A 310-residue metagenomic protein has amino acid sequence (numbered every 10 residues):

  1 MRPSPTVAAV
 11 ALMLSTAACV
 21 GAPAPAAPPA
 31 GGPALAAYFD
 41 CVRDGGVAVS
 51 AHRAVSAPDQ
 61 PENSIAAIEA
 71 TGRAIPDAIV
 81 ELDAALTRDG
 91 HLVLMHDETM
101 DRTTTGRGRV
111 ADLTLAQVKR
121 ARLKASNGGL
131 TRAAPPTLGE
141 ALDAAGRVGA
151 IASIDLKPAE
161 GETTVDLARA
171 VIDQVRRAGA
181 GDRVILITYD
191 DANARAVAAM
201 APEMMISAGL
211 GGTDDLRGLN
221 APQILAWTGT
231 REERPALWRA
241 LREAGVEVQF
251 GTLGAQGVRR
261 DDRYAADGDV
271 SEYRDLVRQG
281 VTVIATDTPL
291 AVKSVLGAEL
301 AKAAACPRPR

Functional and structural regions predicted by a protein language model:
M1-A8: Bacterial N-terminal signal peptides that target proteins for export
A8-A18: Bacterial N-terminal signal peptides
C19-R310: Phosphate-group recognition and catalysis centered on beta-loop-alpha active-site segments
